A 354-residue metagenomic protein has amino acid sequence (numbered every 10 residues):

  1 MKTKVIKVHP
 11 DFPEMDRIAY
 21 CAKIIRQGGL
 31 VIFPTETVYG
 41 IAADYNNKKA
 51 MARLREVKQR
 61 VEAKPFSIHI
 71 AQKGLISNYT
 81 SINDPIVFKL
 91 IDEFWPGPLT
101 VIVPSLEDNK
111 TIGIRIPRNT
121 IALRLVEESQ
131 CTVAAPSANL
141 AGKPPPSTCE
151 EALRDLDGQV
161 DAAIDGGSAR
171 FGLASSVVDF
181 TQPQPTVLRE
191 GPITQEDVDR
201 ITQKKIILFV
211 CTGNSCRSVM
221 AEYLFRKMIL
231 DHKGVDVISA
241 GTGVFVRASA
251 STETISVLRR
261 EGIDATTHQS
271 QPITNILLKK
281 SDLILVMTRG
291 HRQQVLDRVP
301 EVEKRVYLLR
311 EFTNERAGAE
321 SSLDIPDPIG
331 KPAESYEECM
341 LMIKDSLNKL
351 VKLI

Functional and structural regions predicted by a protein language model:
M1-V210: Active-site-adjacent structural elements in enzyme catalytic cores
L54, I76-Y79, A152, V198 (+6 more regions): Hydrophobic packing residues within well-ordered alpha-helices of enzyme cores
V61, M228-V235, V299-V302: Short helix-capping segments at alpha-helix termini
V133, A138-L140, T181-P185, Q293-I354: Phosphate-binding/catalytic loops
P136, S218, M287-T288: Replace "coordinates the UDP/GDP/TDP-sugar" with "coordinates nucleotide-activated sugar donors
V160, S281-D282: Short, well-ordered alpha-helix to beta-strand connector turns
K205-S281: Conserved active-site segments centered on acidic
